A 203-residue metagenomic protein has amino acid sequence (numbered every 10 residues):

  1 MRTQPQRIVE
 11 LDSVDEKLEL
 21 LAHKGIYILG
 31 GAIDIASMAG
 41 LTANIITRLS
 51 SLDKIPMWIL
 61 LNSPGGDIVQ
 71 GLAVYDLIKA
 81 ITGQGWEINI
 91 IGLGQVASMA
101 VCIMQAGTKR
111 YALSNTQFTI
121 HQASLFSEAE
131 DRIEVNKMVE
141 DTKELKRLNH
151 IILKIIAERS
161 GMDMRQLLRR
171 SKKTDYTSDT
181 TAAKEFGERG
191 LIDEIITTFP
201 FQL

Functional and structural regions predicted by a protein language model:
M1-M99, Q105-L203: N-terminal organellar transit peptides
